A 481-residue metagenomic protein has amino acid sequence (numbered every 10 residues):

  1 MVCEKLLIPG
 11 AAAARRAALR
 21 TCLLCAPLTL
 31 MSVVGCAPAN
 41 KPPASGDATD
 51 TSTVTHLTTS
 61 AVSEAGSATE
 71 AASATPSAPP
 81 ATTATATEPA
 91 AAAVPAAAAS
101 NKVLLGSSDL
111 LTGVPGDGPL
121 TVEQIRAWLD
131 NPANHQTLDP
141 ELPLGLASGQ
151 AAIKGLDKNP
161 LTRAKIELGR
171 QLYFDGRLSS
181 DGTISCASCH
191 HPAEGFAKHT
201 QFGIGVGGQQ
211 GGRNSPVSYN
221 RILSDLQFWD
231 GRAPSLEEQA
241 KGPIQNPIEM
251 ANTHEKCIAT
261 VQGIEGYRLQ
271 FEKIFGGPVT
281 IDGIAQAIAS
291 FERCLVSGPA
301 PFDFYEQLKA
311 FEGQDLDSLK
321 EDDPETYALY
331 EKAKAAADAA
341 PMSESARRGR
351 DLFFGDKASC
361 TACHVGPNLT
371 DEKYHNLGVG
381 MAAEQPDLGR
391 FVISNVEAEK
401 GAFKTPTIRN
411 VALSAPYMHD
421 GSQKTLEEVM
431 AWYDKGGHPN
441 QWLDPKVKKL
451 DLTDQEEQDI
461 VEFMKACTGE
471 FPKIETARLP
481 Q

Functional and structural regions predicted by a protein language model:
M1-A17: N-terminal secretory signal peptides that target proteins for export/translocation
V2, I8, V33-V34, V54 (+2 more regions): Short hydrophobic transmembrane-like helices used for membrane targeting/insertion
R20-V33: Bacterial N-terminal signal peptides
C36-N40: Bacterial signal peptide processing site
K41-S100: Post-signal peptide N-terminal segment of mature Sec-exported envelope proteins
A97-G242, F304-K424, E428-D434, H438-Q441 (+1 more regions): Short glycine/threonine-rich turn/loop motifs
P247-N252: A gly/proline- and charged-residue-enriched helix-loop-helix capping module
H254-A300, A412, S422-Q481: C-terminal capping alpha-helices of c-type cytochrome domains
